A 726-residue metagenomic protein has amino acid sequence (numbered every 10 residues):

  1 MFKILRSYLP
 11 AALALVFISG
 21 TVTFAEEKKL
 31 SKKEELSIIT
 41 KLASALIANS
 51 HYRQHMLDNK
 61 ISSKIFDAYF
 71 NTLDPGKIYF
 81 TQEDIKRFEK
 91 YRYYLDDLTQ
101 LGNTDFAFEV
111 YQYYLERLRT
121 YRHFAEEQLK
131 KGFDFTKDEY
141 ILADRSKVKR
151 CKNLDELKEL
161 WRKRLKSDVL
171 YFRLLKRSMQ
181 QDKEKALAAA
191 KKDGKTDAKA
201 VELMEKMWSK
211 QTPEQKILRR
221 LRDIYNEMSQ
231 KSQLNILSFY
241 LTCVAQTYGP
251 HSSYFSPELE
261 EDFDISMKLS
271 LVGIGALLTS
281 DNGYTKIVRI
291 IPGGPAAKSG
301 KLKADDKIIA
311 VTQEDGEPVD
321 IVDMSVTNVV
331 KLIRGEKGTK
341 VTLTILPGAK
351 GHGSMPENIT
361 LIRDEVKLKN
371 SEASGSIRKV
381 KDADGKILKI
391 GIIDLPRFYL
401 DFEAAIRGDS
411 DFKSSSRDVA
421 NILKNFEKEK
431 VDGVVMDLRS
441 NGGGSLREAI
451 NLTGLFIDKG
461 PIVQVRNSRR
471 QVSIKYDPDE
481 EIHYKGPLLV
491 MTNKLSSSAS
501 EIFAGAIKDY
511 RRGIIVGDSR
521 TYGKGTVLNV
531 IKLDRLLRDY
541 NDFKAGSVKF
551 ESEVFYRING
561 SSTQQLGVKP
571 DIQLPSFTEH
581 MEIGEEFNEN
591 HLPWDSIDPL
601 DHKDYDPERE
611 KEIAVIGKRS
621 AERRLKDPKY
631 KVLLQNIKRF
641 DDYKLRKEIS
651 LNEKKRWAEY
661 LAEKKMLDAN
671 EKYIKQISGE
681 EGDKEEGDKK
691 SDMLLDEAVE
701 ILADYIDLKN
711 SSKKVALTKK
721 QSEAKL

Functional and structural regions predicted by a protein language model:
M1-P10: Bacterial N-terminal signal peptides that target proteins for export
P10-G20: Bacterial N-terminal signal peptides
A25-E27, S31-K32, A48-D58, N226-L234 (+7 more regions): Cleft-lining beta-strand/loop regions that shape enzyme active-site pockets
E26-T136, I141: Charged, amphipathic alpha-helical regulatory modules used for macromolecular assembly or allosteric control
N71-T72, Y93, A107, Q112-H123 (+4 more regions): PDZ/PDZ-like domain segments forming the peptide/carboxylate-binding groove, activating on the N-terminal beta-strands
F124-G273, L277, N282: Extended, domain-scale alpha-helical bundle/helix-rich regions
K147, L175-A198, M207-R219, R557-L726: Conserved functional hotspot residues or short segments at active or partner-binding sites across diverse domains
A499, R511, D518-M581: Polar, glycine-rich mid-to-C-terminal structural blocks that act as macromolecule-binding/assembly scaffolds
